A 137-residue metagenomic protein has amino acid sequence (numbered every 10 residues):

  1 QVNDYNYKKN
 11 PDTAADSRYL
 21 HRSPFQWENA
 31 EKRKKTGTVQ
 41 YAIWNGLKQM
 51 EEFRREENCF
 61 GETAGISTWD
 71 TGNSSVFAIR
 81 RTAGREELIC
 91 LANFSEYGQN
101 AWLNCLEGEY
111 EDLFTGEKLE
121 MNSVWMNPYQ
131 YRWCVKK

Functional and structural regions predicted by a protein language model:
Q1-L88, F94-W102, M126: Loop/helix patches that line or flank the sugar-binding groove of alpha-linked glycan CAZymes
R22, T115-G116: Short glycine/proline- and charge-enriched loop/turn segments that cap or connect secondary-structure elements
W27, T115, K136: Active-site donor-binding loop signature of nucleotide-sugar glycosyltransferases
E31, E117-E120: Short, surface-exposed, polar/charged, turn-prone segments marking secondary-structure boundaries
G98-T115: Beta-strand-rich binding/interaction modules
E120-K137: C-terminal beta-strand-rich structural cap/linker in extracellular carbohydrate-active enzymes
